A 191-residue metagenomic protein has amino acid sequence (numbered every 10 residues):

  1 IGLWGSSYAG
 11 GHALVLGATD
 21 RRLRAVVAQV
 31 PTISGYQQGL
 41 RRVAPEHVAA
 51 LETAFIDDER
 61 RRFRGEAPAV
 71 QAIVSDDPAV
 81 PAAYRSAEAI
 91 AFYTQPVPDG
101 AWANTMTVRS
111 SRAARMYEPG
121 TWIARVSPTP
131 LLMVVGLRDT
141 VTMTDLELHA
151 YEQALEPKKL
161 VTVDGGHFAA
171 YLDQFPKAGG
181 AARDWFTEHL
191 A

Functional and structural regions predicted by a protein language model:
I1-S7, P130: Alpha/beta-hydrolase fold nucleophile elbow
G5-S7, Q29, G136: Conserved alpha/beta-hydrolase "nucleophile elbow" surrounding the catalytic nucleophile
H12-F92: Alpha/beta-hydrolase-fold enzymes
R41-R42, T105-I123: Active-site nucleophile elbow and catalytic-triad environment of alpha/beta-hydrolase enzymes
V126-S127, M133-V135: Short beta-strand/loop motif that positions the catalytic acidic residue of the alpha/beta-hydrolase fold
V135, T140-L146: Conserved alpha/beta-hydrolase "acid-adjacent" motif
G165-G179: Catalytic histidine-centered segment of alpha/beta-hydrolase-like enzymes
A181-H189: C-terminal alpha-helix
